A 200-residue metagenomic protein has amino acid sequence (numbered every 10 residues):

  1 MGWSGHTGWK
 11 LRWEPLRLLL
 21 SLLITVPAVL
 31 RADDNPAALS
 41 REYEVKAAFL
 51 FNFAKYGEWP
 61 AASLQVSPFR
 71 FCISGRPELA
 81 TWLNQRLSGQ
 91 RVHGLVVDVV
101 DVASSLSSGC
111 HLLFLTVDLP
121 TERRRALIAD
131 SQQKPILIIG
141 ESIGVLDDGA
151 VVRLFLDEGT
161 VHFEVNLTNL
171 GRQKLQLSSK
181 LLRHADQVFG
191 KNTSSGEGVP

Functional and structural regions predicted by a protein language model:
G2-P200: Short hydrophobic alpha-helices and adjacent helix-cap/hinge residues
